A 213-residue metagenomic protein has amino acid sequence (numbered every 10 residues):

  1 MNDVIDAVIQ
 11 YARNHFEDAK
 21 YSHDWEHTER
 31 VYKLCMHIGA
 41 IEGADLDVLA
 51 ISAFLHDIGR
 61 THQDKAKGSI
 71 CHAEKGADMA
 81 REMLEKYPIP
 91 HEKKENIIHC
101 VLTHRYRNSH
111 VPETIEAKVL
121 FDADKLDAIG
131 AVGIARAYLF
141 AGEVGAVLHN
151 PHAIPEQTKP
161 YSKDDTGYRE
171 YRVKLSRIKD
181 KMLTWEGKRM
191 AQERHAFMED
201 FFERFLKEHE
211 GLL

Functional and structural regions predicted by a protein language model:
M1-I9, W25-T28: Onset of an N-terminal alpha helix
A7-D18: Generic N-terminal amphipathic, Lys/Arg-enriched alpha-helix
E17-W25, E29-E42, L55, S109-L213: Divalent metal-dependent phosphate-bond-processing catalytic cores, especially two-metal-ion Mg2+/Mn2+ enzymes that act
W25, E29, L46, A50 (+3 more regions): Short, well-structured alpha-helical segments
V31, C71-E85: An active-site-proximal "capping" alpha-helix that borders the catalytic cofactor pocket
L46-K65, H72, G76, I97-Y106: His-Asp-centered metal-binding catalytic motifs of divalent-metal-dependent phosphohydrolases/nucleases
A80-K118: Hydrophobic, well-structured mid-protein blocks that either form specific transmembrane helices
